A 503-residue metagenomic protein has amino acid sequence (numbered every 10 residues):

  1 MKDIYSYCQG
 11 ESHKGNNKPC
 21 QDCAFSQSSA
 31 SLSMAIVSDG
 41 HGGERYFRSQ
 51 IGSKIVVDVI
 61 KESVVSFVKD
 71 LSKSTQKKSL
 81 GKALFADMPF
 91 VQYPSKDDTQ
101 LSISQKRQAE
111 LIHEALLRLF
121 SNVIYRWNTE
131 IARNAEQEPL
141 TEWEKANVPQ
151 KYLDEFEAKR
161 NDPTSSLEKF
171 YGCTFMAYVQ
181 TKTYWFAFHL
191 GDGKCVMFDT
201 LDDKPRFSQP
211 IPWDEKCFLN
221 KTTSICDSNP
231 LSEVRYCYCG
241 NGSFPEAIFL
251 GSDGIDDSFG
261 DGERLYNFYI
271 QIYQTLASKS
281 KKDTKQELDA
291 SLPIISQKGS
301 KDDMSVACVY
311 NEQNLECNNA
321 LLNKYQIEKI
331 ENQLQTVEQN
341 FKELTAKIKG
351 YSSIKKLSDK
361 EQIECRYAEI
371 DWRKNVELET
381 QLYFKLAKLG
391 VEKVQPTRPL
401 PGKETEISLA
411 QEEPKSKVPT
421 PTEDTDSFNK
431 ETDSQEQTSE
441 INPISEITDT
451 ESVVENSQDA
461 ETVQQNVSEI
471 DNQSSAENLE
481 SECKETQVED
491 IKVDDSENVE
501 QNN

Functional and structural regions predicted by a protein language model:
M1-V65, G193, T223, D227-C239 (+1 more regions): N-terminal entry segment of metal-dependent catalytic domains or homologous docking segments
Y5-K18, Q137-E168, G172, M197-S243 (+3 more regions): PP2C/PPM family metal-dependent serine/threonine protein phosphatase catalytic domain, recognizing the conserved
S28-S31, V179-T183, G191, F198-K204 (+1 more regions): Short acidic-glycine loop/turn motifs at beta-strand connectors
A35-S38, F188-L190, F249-G251: Short hydrophobic beta-strand that contains or immediately precedes a catalytic carboxylate
R45-Y46, F186, M197-D199, S258-G260 (+1 more regions): Short helix/loop capping segments that flank catalytic or ligand/cofactor-binding pockets
V64, V68-K77: Active-site-surrounding "flap" and adjacent substrate/cofactor-binding loops of secreted or lumenal enzymes, prototyped
K77-V196, S232-G242: Catalytic core of PPM/PP2C metal-dependent serine/threonine phosphatase domains
K221-K356, I363-Q435, S439-D459, V463 (+4 more regions): C-terminal catalytic subdomain
